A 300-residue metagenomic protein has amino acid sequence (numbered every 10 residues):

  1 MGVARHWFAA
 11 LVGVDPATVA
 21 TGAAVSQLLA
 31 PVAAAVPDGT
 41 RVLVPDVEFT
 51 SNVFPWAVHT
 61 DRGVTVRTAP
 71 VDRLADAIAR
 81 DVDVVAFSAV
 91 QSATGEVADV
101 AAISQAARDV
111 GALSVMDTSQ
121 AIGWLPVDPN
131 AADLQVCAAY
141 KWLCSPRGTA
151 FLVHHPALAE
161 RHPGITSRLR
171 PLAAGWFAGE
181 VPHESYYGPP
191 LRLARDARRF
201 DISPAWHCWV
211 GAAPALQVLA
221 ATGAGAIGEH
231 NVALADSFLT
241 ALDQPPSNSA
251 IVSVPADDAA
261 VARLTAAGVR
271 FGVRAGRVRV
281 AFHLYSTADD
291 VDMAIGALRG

Functional and structural regions predicted by a protein language model:
M1-G300: Pyridoxal 5′-phosphate
